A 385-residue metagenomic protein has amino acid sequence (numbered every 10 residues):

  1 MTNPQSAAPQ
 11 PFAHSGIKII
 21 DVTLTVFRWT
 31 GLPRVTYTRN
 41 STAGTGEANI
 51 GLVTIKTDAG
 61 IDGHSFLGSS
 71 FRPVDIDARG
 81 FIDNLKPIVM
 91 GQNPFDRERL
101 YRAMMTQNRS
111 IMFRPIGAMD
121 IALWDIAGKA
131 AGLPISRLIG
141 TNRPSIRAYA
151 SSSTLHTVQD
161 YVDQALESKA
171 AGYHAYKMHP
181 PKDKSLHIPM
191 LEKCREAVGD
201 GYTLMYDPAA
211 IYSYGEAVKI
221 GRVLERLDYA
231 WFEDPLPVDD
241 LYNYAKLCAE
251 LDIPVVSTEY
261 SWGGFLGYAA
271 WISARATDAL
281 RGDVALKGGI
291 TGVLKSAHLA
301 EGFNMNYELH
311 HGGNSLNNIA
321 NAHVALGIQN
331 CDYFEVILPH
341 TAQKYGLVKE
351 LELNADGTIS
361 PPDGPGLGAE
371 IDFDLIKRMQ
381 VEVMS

Functional and structural regions predicted by a protein language model:
T2-P4, P9-I20, F27-G31, T45 (+4 more regions): Flexible C-terminal active-site loop/helix
G16, D21-T23, K56-A130: Metal- or metallocofactor-binding catalytic centers and their adjacent structured scaffolds across diverse enzyme
G31-R39: Short Pro/Gly-enriched beta-strand edge/turn motifs at strand-loop
S41-G46, I111, P115, P365: Short Gly/Pro-enriched turn/cap motifs at secondary-structure boundaries
G60, M119, G132, Y176 (+6 more regions): Conserved, mostly hydrophobic/aromatic
M112-R114, D120-L155: Glycine-rich, aromatic-flanked loop segments that form ligand/cofactor-binding clefts across common enzyme folds
G140-L251: Metal-dependent enolase-superfamily TIM-barrel catalytic cores that perform enediolate-based chemistry
R222, D228, D239-T358: Shared catalytic-loop signature of beta/alpha-barrel
